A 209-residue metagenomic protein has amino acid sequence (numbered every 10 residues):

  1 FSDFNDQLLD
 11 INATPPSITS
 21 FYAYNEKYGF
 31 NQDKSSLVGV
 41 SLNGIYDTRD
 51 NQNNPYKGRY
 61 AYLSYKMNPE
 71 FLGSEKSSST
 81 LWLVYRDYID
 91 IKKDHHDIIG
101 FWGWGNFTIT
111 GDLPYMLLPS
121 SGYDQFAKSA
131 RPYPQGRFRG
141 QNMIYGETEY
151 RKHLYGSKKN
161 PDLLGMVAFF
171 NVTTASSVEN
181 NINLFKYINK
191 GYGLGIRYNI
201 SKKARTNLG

Functional and structural regions predicted by a protein language model:
F1, L42-G44, A61-L63, F101-G103 (+4 more regions): Membrane-embedded beta-strand positions of outer-membrane beta-barrel proteins
F1-K93, N171-V178: Transmembrane beta-strand segments of outer-membrane beta-barrel domains in Gram-negative and organellar OMPs
V40, N51-K158: C-terminal outer-membrane beta-barrel translocator/porin domains of Gram-negative envelope proteins and their
K76-S79, I98-G100, N160-G165, N180-L184 (+1 more regions): Composition- and surface-driven signal marking solvent-exposed, interaction-prone regions in large proteins
Y133-R139, E179-K186: Short, contiguous acidic/charged loop-to-helix segments that flank catalytic cores in large enzymes
Q141, G146, G156-L163, S176-N180 (+1 more regions): Extended hydrophobic-aromatic, low-complexity segments
M166-N171, Y187-G191: Small/polar glycine-rich anion-binding or flexible loop at a beta-alpha turn
N183-G209: C-terminal beta-signal and terminal closure region of outer-membrane beta-barrel proteins
